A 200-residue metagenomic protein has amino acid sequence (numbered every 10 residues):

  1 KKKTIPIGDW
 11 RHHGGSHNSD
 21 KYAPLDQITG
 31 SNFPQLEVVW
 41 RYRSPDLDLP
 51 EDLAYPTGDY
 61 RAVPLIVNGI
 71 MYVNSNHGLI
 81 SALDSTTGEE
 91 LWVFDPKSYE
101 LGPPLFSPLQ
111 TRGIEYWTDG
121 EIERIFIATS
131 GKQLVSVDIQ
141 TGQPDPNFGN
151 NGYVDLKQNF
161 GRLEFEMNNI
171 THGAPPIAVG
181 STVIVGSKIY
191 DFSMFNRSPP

Functional and structural regions predicted by a protein language model:
K1-R43: Blade/loop signatures of beta-propeller domains
W10, H17-N18, S44-D46, I66-G69 (+3 more regions): Acidic, proline/glycine-rich low-complexity intrinsically disordered segments
W10-G14, P56-L79, F106-Q133, N168-F192: Repeat-blade elements of multi-bladed beta-propeller folds
V39, E89-V93, Q143-P146, D155: A structural motif specific to WD40 beta-propellers
Y42-V63, V93-D119, N150-P175: Extracytoplasmic beta-rich repeat domains
V137-G142, S198-P200: Beta-propeller blade signature
